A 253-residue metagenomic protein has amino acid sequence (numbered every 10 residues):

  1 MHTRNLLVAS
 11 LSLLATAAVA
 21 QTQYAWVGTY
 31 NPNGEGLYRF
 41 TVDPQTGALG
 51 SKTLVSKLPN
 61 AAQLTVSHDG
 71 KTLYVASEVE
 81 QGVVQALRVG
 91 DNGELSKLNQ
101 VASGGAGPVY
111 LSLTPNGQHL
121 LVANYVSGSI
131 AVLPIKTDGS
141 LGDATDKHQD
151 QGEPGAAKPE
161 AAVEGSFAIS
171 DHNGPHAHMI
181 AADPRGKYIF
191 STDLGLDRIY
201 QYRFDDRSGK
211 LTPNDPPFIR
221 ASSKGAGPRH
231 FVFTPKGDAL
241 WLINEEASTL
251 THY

Functional and structural regions predicted by a protein language model:
Q21-V42: An edge-strand/N-cap motif at the start of beta-rich repeat modules
Y30-P32, E78-E80, Y125, I135 (+3 more regions): Short loop/turn segments immediately following the C-termini of beta-strands
G34-L37, Q81-V84, G128-A131, D197-I199 (+1 more regions): Structural signal for beta-propeller blades
F40-G47, A86-E94, V132-D143, Y202-L211 (+1 more regions): Short loop/turn segments immediately following beta-strands, especially the blade-tip and inter-blade linker loops
L49-K57, L95-A102, G142-A161, L211-R220: Beta-propeller fold detector
S51-G117: Blade-loop segments of beta-propeller domains
L58-D69, G104-H119, Q151-G186, A221-A239: Beta-rich, blade/repeat-based domains predominating in secreted/periplasmic proteins but also intracellular
